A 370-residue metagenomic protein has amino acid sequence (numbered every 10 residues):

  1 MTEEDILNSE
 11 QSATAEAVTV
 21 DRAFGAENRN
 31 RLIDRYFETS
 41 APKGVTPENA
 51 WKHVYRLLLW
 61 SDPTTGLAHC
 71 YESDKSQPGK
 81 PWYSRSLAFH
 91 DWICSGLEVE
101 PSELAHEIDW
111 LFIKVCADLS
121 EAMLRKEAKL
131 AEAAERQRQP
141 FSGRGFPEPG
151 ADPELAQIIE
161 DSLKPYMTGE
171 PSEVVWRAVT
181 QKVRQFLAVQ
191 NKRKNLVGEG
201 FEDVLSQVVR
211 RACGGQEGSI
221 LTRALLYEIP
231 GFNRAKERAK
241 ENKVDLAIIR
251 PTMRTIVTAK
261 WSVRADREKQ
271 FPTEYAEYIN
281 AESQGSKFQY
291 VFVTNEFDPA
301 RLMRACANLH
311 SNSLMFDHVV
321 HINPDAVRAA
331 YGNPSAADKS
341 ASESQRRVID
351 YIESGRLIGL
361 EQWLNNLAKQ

Functional and structural regions predicted by a protein language model:
M1-V174: Nuclease-adjacent, charged terminal/linker segments that flank catalytic cores
W176-V179: Long, compositionally biased low-complexity segments enriched in polar/charged residues
Q181-F232: Acidic-basic catalytic patches of nuclease active cores, encompassing PD-(D/E)XK and other metal-cofactor nuclease
A239-K243: Short, flexible loop/turn motifs enriched in small residues
L246-I248, T252-W261, F271: Conserved catalytic cores of phosphodiester-cleaving nucleases, focusing on short active-site segments
W261-D266, F297-A300: Short acidic, S/G/P-rich loop/turn micro-motifs used as interaction or catalytic elements
V263-A281: Mg2+/Mn2+-dependent nuclease catalytic core
F288-Q289, V293-Q370: Domain-level recognition of nuclease-like catalytic cores that cleave nucleotide substrates
